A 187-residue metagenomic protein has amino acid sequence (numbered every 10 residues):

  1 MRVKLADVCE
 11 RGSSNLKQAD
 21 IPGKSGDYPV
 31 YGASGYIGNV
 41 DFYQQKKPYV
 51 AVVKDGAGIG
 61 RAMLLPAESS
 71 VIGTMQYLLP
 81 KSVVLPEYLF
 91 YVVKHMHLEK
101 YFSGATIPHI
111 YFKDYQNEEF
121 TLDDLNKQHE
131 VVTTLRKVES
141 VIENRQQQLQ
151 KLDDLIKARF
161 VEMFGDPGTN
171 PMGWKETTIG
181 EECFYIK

Functional and structural regions predicted by a protein language model:
M1-L16, D20-G32, E119-T133, N144-K187: Non-catalytic DNA-recognition/assembly elements of restriction-modification systems
G32-K94, S103-T106, Y111-Y115: A short beta-sheet element
I72, A105, D124, E143-N144: A composition/secondary-structure signal for short, hydrophobic, low-basic-content segments with alpha-helix propensity
P86, Y101-I107, D123-V131: Short, flexible active-site-proximal loops enriched in glycine and acidic residues
R136-E139: A specific heptad-register position in long alpha-helical coiled-coils used by two-component signaling proteins
